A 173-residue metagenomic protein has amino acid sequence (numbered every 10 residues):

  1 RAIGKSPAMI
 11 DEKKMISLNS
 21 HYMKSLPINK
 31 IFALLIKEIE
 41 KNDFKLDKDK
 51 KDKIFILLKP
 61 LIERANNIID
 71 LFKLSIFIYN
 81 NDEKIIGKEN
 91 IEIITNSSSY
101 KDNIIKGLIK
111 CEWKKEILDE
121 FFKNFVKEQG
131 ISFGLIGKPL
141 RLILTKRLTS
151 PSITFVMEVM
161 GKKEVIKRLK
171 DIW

Functional and structural regions predicted by a protein language model:
R1-K84, T145-W173: Catalytic adenosine-cofactor/nucleotide-binding cores of aminoacyl-tRNA synthetases and other
E89-K146: C-terminal accessory/binding modules appended to enzymatic or scaffolding proteins
